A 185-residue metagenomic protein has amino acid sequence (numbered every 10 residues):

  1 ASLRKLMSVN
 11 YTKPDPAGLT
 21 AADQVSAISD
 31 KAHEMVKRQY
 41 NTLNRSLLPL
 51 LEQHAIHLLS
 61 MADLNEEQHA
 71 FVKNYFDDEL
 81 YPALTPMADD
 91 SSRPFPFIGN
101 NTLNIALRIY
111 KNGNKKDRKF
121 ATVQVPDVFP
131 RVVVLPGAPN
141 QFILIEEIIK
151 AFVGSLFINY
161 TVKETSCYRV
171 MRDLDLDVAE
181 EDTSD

Functional and structural regions predicted by a protein language model:
A1-D185: N-terminal non-catalytic structural scaffold regions of very large proteins
